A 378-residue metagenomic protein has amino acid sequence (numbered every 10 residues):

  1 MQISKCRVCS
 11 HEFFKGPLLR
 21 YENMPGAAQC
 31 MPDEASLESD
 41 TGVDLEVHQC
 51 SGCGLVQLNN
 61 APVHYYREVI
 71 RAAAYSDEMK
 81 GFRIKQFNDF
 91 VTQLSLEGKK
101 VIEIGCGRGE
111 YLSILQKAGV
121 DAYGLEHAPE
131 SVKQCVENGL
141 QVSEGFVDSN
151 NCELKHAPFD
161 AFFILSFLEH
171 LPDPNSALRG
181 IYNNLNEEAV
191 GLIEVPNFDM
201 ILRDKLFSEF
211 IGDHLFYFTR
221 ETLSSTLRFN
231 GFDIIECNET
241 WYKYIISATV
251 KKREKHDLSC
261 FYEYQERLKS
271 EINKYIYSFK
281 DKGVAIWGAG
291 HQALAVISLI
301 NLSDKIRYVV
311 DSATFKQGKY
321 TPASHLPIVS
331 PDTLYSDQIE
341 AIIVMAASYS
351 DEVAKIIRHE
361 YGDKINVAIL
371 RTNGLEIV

Functional and structural regions predicted by a protein language model:
M1-E78: N-terminal juxtadomain amphipathic helix that follows a signal peptide/anchor or precedes a small N-terminal auxiliary
G16-L19, F232-K243: Conserved S-adenosyl-L-methionine
M24-Q29, F198-L206, K243-V250: Flexible glycine/acidic-rich beta-alpha junction loops that bind and position SAM and/or redox cofactors in anaerobic
E34-S39, L206-E221: Acceptor-substrate binding/catalytic loop of class I
A35, L140-E144, E209-G212, R253 (+2 more regions): Short, hinge-like loop/turn segments at secondary-structure boundaries
L45-H48, G54-A118, Y123: Fe-S ferredoxin-like electron-transfer domains and their immediately adjacent linker/connector regions across
N88-K205, Y217-I235, V250, L294 (+4 more regions): Conserved SAM-binding loop
D89-F90, E239-V378: Hydrophobic, well-ordered beta-alpha structural blocks that scaffold small-molecule cofactor pockets
